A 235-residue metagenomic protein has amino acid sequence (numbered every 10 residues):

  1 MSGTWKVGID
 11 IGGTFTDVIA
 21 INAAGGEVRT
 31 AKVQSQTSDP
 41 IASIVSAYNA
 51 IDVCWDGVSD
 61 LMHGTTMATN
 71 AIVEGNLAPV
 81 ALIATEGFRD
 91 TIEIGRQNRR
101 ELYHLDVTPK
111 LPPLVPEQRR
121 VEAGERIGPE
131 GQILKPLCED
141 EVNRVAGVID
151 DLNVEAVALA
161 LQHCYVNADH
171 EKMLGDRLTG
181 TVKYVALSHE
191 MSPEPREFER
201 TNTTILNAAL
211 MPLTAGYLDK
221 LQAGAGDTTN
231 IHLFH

Functional and structural regions predicted by a protein language model:
M1-H235: N-terminally biased helix-coil "hinge/interface" segments that flank
